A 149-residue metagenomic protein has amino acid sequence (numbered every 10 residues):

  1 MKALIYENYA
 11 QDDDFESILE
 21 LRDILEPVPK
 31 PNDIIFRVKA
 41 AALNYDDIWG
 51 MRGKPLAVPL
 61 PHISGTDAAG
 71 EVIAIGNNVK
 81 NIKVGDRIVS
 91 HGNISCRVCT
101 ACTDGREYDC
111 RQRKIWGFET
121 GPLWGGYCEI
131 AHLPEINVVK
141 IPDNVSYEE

Functional and structural regions predicted by a protein language model:
M1-K2: Extreme N-terminal starter segment of soluble prokaryotic enzymes
E7-D12, A41-L43: Short polar catalytic/cofactor-binding loops
D14-L25: Short glycine/threonine/proline-enriched tight-turn/helix- or strand-capping micro-motif at secondary-structure
L25-A42, K54-T103, W124, H132 (+2 more regions): Glycine-rich beta-strand-centered segment in the early N-terminal region that forms part of a ligand/cofactor-binding
Y45-R52: Cytochrome P450 core scaffold surrounding the K-helix E-X-X-R motif and the conserved "meander" helix-loop region
T103-G121: Iron-sulfur (Fe-S) cluster-binding segments and ferredoxin-like electron-carrier domains, especially [2Fe-2S]
E149: C-terminal boundary of histidine-terminating zinc-finger modules
